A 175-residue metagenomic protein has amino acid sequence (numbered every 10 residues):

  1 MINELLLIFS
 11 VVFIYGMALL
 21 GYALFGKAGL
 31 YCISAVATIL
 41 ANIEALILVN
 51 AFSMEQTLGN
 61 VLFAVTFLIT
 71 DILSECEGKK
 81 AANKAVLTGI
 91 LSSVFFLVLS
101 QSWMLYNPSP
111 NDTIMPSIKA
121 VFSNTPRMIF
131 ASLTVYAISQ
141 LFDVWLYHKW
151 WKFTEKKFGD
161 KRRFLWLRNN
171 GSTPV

Functional and structural regions predicted by a protein language model:
M1-L73, K80: Hydrophobic transmembrane alpha-helices
L24, S117-S123, E155-G159: Helix-boundary and loop/linker segments of multi-pass membrane transporters
S34-L46, G89-Q101, N170-T173: Small-residue-rich segments of transmembrane alpha-helices in multi-pass membrane proteins, especially helix faces
E44-S53, C76, V98-N111: Transmembrane alpha-helix boundary signature
L87, L91-P110, Y136, Q140 (+1 more regions): Transmembrane alpha-helix/helix-exit interface in multi-pass inner-membrane proteins
W103-R127: Membrane-interface interhelical connector segments
R127, A131, V135, W166-L167: Membrane-embedded alpha-helical bundles of multi-pass transporters/translocases, especially carrier/permease families
E155-P174: Internal alpha-helical transmembrane segments of multi-pass membrane proteins
